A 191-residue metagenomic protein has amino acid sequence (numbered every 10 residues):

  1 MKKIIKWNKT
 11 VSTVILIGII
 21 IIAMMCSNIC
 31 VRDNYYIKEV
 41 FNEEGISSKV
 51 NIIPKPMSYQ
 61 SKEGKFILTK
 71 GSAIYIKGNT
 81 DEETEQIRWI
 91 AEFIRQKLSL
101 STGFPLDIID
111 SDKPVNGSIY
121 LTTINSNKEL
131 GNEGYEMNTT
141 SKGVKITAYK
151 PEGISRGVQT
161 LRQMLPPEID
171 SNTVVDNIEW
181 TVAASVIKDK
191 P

Functional and structural regions predicted by a protein language model:
K2, M25-C26: Position-driven detector of the extreme protein N-terminus
K2-L16: N-terminal Sec-pathway targeting helices
I15-M25: Hydrophobic membrane-insertion alpha-helices, especially the h-region of bacterial N-terminal signal peptides
I22, N28-K190: Acidic, contiguous N-terminal accessory segments
